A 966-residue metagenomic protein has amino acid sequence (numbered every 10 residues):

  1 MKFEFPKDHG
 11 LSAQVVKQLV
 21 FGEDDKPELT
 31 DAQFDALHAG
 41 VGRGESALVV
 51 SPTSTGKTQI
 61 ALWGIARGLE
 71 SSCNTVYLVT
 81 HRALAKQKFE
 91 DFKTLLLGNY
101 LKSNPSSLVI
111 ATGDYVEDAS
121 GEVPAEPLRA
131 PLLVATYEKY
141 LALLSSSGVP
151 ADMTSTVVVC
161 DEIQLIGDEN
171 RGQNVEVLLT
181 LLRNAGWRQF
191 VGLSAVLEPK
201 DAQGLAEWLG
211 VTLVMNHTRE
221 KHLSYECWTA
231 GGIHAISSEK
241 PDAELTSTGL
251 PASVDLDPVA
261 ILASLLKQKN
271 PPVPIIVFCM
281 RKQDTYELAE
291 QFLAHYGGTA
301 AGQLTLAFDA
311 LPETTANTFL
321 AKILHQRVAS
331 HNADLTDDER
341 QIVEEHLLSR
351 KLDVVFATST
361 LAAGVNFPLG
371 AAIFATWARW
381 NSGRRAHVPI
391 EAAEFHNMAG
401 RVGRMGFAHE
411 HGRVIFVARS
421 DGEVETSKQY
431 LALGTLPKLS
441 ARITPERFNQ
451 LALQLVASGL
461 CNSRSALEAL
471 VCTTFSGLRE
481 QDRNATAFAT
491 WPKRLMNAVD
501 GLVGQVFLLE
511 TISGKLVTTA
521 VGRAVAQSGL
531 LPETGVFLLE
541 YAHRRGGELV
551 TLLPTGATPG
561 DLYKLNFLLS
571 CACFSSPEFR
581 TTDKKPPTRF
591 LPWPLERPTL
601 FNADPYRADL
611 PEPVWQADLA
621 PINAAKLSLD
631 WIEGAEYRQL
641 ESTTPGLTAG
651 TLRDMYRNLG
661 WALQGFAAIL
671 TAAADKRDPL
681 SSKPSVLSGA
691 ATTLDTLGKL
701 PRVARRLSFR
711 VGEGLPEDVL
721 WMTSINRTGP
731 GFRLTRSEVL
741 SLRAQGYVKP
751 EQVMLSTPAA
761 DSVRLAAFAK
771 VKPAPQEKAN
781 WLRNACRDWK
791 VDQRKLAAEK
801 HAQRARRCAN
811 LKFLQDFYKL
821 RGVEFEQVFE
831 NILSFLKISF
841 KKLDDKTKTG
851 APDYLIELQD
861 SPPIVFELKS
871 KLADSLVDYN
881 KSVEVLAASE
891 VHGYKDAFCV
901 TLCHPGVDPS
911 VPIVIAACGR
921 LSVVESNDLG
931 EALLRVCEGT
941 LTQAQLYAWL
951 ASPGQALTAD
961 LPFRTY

Functional and structural regions predicted by a protein language model:
M1-A47, L101-S106, H222, A294-H325 (+1 more regions): Helicase-associated low-complexity/disordered flanking segments
P52, V76-Y115, P271, I276-V354 (+4 more regions): Conserved C-terminal RecA-like helicase domain
L96-S145, T218-E220: Inter-Walker segment of RecA-like/P-loop motor cores
L133, Y137-L141, S147-G192: SF2 helicase catalytic motif II
T180, W187-V191, A195-Q291, A329 (+1 more regions): Conserved interdomain linker/interface between the two RecA-like ATPase lobes of SF2 helicase motors
A263-S264, N449, Q454, M496-Q505 (+1 more regions): C-terminal helical accessory/scaffold domains
F367, A371-W380, A386-Y430: Conserved segment of the helicase C-terminal RecA-like domain
D816, R821-G822, V828-A959: Catalytic core segments in nucleotide and nucleic-acid processing enzymes
